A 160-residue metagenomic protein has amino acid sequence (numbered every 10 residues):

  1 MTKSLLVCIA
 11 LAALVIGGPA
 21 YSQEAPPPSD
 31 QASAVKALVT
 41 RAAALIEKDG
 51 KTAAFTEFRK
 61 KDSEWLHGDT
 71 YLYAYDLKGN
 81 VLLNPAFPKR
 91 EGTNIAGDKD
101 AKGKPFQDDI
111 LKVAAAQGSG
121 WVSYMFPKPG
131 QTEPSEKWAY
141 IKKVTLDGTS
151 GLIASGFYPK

Functional and structural regions predicted by a protein language model:
T2-L11, V15-K160: N-terminal membrane-sensor/transducer module of prokaryotic signaling receptors
